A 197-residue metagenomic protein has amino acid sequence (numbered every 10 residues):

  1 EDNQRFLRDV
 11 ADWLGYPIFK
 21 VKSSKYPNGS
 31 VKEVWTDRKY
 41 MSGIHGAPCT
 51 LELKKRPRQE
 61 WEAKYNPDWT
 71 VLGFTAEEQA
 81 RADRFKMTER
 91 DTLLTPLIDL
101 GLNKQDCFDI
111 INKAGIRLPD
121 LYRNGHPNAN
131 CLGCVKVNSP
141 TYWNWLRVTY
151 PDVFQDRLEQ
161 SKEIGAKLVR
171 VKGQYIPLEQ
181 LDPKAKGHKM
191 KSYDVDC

Functional and structural regions predicted by a protein language model:
E1-C197: Nucleotide-activated chemistry modules centered on ATP-dependent adenylation/adenylyltransferase
